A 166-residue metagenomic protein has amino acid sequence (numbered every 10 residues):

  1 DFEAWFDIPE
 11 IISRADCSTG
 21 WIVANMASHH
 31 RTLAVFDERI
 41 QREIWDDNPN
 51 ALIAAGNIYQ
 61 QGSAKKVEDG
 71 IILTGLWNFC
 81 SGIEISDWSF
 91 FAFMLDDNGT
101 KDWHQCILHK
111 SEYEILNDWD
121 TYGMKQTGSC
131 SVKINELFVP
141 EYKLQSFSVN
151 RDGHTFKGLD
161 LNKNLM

Functional and structural regions predicted by a protein language model:
D1-S86: Glycine-rich flavin
D16, D37, H109, V139-E141: Generic structural signal for alpha-helix starts
A55-I58, G99, K125: Short solvent-exposed loop/turn micro-motifs enriched in small/polar/acidic residues
Q61-S63, N117-G123, S131: Short Gly/Thr-rich strand-loop-strand
I72, F90, S131-K133: Structured core elements
L76-Y113, N117-D118, G128: DPxDG-like acidic metal-binding loop motif
Y122-G123, S129-M166: Glycine-rich beta->alpha junctions and the first turn(s) of the following alpha-helix
